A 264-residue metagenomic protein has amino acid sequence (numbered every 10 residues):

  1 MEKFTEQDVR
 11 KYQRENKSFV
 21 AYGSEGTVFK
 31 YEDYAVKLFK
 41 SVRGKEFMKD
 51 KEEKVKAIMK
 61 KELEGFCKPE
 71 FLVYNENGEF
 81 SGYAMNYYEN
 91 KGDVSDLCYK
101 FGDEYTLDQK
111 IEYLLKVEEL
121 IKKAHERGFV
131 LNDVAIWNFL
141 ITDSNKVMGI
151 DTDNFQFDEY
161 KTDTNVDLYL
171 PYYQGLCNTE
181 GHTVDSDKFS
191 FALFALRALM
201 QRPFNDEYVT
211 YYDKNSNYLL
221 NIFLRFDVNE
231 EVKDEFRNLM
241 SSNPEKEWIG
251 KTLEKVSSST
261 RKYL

Functional and structural regions predicted by a protein language model:
M1-S41, E64: ATP-binding glycine-rich phosphate-binding loop
S41-G65: The N-lobe alphaC helix and its flanking beta3-alphaC-beta4 segment of protein kinase-like domains, centered on
F66-Y113: Conserved structural core of kinase catalytic domains
Q109-K123: Conserved alphaE helix
I121-T142: Catalytic-loop of the protein kinase fold
M148-D151: Pre-DFG segment of protein kinase catalytic domains
N154-N238: C-lobe/activation-segment region of protein kinase-like
M240-Y263: Terminal C-lobe "cap" of eukaryotic-type protein kinase domains
